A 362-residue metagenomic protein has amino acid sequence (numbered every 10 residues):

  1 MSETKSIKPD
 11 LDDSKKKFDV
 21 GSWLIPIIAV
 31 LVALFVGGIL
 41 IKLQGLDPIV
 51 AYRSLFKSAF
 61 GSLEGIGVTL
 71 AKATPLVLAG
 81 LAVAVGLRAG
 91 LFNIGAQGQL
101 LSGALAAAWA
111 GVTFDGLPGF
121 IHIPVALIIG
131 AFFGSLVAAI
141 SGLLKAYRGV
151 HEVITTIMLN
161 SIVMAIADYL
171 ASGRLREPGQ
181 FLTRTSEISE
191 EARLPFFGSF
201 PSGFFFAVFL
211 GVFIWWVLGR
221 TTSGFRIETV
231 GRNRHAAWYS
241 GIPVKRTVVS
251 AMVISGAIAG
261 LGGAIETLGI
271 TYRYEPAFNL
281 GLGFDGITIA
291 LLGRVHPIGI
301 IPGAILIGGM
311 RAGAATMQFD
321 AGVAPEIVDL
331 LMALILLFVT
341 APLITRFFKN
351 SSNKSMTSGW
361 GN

Functional and structural regions predicted by a protein language model:
M1-V30, G38-I39, R232, Y239-R246 (+1 more regions): Cytosolic-side transmembrane-helix boundaries in multi-pass membrane proteins
K15-L24, L87-G95, L117-F181, R220 (+2 more regions): Short loop segments and helix-boundary regions at transmembrane helix junctions of multi-pass inner-membrane proteins
L31, A73-A84, Q99, L105 (+8 more regions): Hydrophobic alpha-helical segments embedded in the membrane of multi-pass proteins
I39-Q44, V50, S54, A59-F114 (+5 more regions): Single transmembrane alpha-helix segments in multi-pass membrane proteins
L46-V50, L87-A104, L144-T155, R226 (+4 more regions): Short, non-helical or kinked segments that cap or interrupt transmembrane helices
L63, E152-R220, R273, I327 (+1 more regions): Transmembrane helix-bundle core of multi-pass membrane transporters and related energy-transducing complexes
F197-R273, P297-I298, P302: Helix-loop-helix "hairpin" substructures at the membrane interface of multi-pass membrane proteins
V253, I258-A333: Transmembrane alpha-helical segments in multi-pass inner-membrane proteins
